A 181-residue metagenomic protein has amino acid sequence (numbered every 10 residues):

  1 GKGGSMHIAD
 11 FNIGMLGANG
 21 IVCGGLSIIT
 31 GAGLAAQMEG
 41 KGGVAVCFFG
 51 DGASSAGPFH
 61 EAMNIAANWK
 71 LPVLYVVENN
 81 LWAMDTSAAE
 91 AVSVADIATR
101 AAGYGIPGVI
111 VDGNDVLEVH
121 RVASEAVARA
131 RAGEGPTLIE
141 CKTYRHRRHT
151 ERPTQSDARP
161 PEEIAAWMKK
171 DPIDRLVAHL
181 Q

Functional and structural regions predicted by a protein language model:
G1-W69, E90-S93, A98, G103-G105: Cofactor-binding active-site loop characterized by glycine-rich and histidine/acidic residues
N12, F49-S55, V77-A83, N114-L117 (+1 more regions): Acidic, glycine-rich active-site loops and adjacent beta-strand->loop/helix elements that engage anionic groups
G20, G57-E61, D85-E90, R121 (+1 more regions): Short acidic, glycine/serine/threonine-rich loops at helix termini
Q37-K41, S93-E125, M168-Q181: Conserved thiamine diphosphate
A67-V77: A glycine-rich helix N-cap at a beta->alpha junction
W69, A89-G105, K142-T154, K169-P172: A glycine-rich, aromatic-flanked flexible loop/lid motif
L81-T86, I106-V111, S156-A165: Short beta-alpha connecting loops at secondary-structure transitions that line or flank enzyme active sites
R129-Q181: Glycine/aspartate-rich loop-and-adjacent alpha/beta segment that forms the canonical ThDP
